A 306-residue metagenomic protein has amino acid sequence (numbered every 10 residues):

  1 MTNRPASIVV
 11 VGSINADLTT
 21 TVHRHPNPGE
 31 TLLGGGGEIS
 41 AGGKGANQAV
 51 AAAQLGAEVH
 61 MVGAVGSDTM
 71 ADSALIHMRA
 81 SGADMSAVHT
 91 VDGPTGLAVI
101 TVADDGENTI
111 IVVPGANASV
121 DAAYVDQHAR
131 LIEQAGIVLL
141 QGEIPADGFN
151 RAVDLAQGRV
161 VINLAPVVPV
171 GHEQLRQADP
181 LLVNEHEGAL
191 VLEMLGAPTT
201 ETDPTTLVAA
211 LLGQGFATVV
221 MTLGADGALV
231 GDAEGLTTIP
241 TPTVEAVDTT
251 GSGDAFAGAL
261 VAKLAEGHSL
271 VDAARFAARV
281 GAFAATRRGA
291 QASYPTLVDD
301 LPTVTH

Functional and structural regions predicted by a protein language model:
M1-A64, T69-S73, A80, A246-V247: Glycine-rich phosphate/adenosyl-contacting loop at the front of the ribokinase-like
M1-I8, P169, E193-M194, P198-H306: Conserved phosphate-binding/catalytic region of the ribokinase-like
V50, L97-T101, T109-I110, M221 (+1 more regions): Short beta-strand scaffold segments in enzyme catalytic cores
H77-D92: A glycine-rich helix N-cap at a beta->alpha junction
G82, A118-A123, V160-V167, P240: Short gly/ser/thr-rich secondary-structure transition/capping motifs
T90, I100-I137, G142: Conserved phosphate-binding/catalytic loop of the ribokinase/pfkB sugar-kinase fold
I132-E133, L175-R176, G213: A short, aliphatic-rich alpha-helical micro-motif
I137-T206, G227-A228: Conserved beta-alpha-beta core of the PfkB/ribokinase-like small-molecule kinase fold
